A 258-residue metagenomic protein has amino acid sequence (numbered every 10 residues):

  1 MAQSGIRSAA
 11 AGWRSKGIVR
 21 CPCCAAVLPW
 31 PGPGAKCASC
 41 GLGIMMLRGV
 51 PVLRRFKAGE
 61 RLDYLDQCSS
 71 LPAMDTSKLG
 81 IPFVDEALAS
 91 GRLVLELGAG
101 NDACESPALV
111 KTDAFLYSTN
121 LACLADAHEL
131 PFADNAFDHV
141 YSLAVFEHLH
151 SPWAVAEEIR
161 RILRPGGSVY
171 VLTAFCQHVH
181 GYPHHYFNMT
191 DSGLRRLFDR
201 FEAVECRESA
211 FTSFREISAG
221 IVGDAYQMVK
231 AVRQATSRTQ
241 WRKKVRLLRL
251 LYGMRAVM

Functional and structural regions predicted by a protein language model:
A2-L130, N135, H139-L143, W153: Conserved N-terminal segment of class I S-adenosyl-L-methionine
W30, S90, P165, R200-A203: Short, well-ordered coil loops that connect the C-terminus of an alpha-helix to the N-terminus of a beta-strand
D85-E86, R161-R164: Glycosyltransferases and closely related glycan-assembly transferases that use nucleotide-activated donors
D126, R160-R161: Residues in and immediately flanking transmembrane alpha helices
H139-V140, I162, L197: Conserved short hydrophobic interaction patches
A144-H148: Short catalytic micro-motifs in class I SAM-dependent methyltransferases
L149-H150, L163-P165: Helix-to-beta-strand junctions that scaffold the AdoMet/dcAdoMet cofactor pocket in Class I SAM-dependent enzymes
W153-A154, E158, S168-M258: S-adenosyl-L-methionine-dependent methyltransferase catalytic module, highlighting the catalytic core
